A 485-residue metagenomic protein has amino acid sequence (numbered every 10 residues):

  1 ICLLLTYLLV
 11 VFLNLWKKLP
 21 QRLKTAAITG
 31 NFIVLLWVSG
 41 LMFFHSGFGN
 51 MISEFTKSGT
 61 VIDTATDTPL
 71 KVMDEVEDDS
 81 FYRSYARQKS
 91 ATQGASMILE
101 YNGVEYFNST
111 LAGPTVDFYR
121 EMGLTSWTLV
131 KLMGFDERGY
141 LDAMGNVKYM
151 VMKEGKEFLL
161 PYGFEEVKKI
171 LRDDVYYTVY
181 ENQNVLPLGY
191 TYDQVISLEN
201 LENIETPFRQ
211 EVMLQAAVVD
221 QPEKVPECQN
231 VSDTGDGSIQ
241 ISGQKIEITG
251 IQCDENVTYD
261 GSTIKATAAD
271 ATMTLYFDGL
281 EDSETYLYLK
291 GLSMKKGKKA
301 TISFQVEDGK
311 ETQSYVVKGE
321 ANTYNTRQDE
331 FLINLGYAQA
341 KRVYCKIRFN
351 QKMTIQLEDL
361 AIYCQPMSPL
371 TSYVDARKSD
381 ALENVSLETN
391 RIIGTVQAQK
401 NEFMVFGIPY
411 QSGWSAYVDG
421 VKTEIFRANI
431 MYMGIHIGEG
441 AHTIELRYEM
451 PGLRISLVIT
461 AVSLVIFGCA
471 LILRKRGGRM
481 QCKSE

Functional and structural regions predicted by a protein language model:
I1-F55, H442-T443, R454-E485: Membrane-embedded transmembrane-helix bundle of lipid-linked glycan/lipid transferases
A26-W37, F81-S84, K148-Y149, Y176-V179 (+3 more regions): Beta-sheet entry/capping signal
V34-T60, V72-G145, L186, Y192-Q194 (+5 more regions): Extracytoplasmic/lumenal acceptor-recognition loop(s) of multi-pass membrane glycoenzymes
R87, K153, Y363: Conserved residues at the C-terminal ends of beta-strands
A91-T92, F158, N184-G189, N401-E402 (+1 more regions): Primarily extracytoplasmic ectodomains and periplasmic/lumenal surface modules that are beta-strand-rich
E105-L198, E202-K245, T323-N334, A338-Y344: A cross-kingdom signal targeting lumenal/periplasmic-facing segments of multi-pass membrane and secretory-pathway
I239-E485: Active-site-proximal, structured, solvent-exposed surfaces of multi-pass membrane proteins that position macromolecular
